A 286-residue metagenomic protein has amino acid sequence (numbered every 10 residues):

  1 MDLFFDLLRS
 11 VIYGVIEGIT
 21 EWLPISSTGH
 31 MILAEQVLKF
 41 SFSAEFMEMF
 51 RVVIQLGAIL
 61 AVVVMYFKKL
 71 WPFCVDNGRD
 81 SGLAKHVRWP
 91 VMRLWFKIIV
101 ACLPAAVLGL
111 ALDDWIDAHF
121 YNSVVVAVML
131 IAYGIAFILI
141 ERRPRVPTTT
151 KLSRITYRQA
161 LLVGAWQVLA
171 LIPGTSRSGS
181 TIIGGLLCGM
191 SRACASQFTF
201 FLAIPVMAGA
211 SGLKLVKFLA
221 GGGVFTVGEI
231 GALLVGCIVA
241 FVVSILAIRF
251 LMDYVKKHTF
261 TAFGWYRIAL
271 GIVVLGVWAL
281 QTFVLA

Functional and structural regions predicted by a protein language model:
M1-A286: Multi-pass membrane proteins that catalyze or facilitate reactions on polyprenyl-/lipid-phosphate substrates and their
